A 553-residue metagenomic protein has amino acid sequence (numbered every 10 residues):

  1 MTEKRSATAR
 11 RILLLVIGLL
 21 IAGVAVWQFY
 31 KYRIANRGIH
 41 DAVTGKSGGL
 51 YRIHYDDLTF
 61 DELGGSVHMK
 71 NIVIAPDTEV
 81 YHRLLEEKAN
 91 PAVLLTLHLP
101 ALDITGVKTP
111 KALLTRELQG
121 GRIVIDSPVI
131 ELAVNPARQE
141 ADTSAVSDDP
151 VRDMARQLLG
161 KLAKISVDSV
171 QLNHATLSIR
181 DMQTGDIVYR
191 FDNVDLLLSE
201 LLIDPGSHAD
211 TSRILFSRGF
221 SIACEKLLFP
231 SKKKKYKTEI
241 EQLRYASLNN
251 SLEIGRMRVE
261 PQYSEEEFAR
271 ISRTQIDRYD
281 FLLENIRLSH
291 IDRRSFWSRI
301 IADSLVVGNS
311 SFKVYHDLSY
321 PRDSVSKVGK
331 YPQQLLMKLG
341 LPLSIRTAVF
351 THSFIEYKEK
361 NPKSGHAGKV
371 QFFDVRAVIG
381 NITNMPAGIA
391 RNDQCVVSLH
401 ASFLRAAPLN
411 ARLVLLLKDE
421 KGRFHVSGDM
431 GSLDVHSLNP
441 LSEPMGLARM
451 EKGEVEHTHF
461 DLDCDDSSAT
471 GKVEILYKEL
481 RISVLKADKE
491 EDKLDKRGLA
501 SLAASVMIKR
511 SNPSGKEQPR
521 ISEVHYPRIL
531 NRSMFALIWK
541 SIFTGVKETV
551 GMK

Functional and structural regions predicted by a protein language model:
T2-L14, V414-L417, D429, P440-K553: Extended terminal
R11-V26: Hydrophobic membrane-insertion alpha-helices, especially the h-region of bacterial N-terminal signal peptides
I12, T109, R116, V124-N135 (+3 more regions): Elongated, acidic membrane-bridging lipid-handling scaffolds and related periplasm/extracellular "bridge/tunnel" systems
G23-L132, V167, R180-T184, Y189 (+3 more regions): Terminal hydrophobic membrane-targeting helix
I74-A75, A89-P91, I379-T383, G431 (+2 more regions): Hydrophobic-cavity lipid-handling domains and compact docking modules
T78-L85, V146-M154, S221, Q262-R270 (+3 more regions): Flexible, solvent-exposed coil segments and beta strand-coil junctions, predominantly the extracellular/periplasmic
L118-G120, I125, I214, I286 (+8 more regions): Glycine-rich, small/hydroxylated-residue low-complexity segments
A137-A145, Y320-K327, M445-G446, K489-D495: Flexible, surface-exposed loop regions and adjacent strand-edge segments of Gram-negative outer-membrane beta-barrel
